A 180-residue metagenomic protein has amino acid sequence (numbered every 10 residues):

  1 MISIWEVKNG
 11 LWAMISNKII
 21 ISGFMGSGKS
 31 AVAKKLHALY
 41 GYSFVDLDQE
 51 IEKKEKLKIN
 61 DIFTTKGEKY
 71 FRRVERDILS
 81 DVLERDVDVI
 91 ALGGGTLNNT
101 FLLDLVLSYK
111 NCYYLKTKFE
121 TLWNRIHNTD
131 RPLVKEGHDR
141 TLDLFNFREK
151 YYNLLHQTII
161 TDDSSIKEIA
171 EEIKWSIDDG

Functional and structural regions predicted by a protein language model:
K8-I15, A31, K35, L39 (+2 more regions): NTP-dependent small-molecule kinase module
I21: Hydrophobic anchor at the beta1->P-loop junction of P-loop NTPases
F24: P-loop (Walker A) phosphate-binding loop of NTP-binding proteins
G28: Conserved glycine(s) of the Walker
S43, L47-D104, N146: ATP-dependent small-molecule kinase phosphotransfer cores that center on conserved nucleotide phosphate-binding segments
G93-L97, K118-E120, S164: Short glycine-rich anion-binding loops that position phosphate/pyrophosphate groups of nucleotides and phosphorylated
Y109-K150: A glycine- and Lys/Arg-enriched "phosphate-lid" helix/loop adjacent to the NTP-binding pocket of small-molecule kinases
